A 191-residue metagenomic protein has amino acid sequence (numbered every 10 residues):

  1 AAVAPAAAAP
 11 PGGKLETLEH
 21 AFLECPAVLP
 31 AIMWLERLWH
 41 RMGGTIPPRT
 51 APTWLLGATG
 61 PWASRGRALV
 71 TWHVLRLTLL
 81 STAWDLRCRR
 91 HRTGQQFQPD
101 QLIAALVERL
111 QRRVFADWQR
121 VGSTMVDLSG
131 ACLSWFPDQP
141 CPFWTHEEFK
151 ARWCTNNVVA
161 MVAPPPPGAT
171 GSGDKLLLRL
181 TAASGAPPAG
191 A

Functional and structural regions predicted by a protein language model:
A1-A191: Family-specific functional microsites
